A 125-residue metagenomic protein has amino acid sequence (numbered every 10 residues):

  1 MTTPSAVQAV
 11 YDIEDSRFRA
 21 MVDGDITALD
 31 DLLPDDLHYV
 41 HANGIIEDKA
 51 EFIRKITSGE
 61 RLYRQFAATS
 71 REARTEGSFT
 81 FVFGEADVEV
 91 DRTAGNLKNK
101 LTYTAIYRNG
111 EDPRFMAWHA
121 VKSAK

Functional and structural regions predicted by a protein language model:
T2-D31, D36-K125: A beta-strand edge to alpha-helix "cap/lid" segment located at domain peripheries
